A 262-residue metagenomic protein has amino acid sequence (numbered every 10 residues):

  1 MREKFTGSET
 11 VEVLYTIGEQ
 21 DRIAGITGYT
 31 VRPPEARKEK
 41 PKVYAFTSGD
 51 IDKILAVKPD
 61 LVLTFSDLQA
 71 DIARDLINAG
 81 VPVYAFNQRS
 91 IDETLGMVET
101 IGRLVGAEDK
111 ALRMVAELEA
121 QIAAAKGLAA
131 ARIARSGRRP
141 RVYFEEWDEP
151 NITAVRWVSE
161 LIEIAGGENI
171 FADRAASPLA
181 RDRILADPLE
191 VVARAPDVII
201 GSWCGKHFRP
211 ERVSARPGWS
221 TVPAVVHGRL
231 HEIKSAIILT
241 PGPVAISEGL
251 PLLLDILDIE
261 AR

Functional and structural regions predicted by a protein language model:
M1-R262: N-terminal ligand-binding lobe of clamshell/alpha-beta domains
